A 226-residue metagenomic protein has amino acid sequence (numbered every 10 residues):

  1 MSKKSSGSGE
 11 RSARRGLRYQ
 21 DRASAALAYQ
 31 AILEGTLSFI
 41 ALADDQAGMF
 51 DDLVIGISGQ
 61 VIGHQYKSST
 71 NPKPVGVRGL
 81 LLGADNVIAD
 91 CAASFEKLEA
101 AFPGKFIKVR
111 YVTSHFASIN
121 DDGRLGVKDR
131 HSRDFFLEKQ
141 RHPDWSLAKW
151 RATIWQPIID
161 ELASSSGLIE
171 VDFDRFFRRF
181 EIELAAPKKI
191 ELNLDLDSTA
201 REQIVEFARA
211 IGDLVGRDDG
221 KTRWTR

Functional and structural regions predicted by a protein language model:
M1-R15, Y66-R226: Acidic metal-coordinating catalytic centers involved in nucleic-acid phosphodiester chemistry
A13-R14, R18-L82: Catalytic centers of nucleases
